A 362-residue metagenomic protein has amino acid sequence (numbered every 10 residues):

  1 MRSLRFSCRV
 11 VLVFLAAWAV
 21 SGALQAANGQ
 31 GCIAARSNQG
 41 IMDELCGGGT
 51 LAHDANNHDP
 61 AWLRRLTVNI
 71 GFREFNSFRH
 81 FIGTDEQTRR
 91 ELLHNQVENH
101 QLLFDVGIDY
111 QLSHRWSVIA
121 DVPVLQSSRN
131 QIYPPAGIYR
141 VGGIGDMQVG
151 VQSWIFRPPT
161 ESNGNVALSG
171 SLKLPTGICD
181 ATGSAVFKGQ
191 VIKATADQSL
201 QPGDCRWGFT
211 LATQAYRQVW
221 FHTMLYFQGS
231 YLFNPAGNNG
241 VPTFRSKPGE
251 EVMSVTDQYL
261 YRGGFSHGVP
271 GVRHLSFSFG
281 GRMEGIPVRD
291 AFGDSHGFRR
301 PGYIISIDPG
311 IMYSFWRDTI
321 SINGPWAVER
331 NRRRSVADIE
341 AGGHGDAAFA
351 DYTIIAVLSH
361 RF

Functional and structural regions predicted by a protein language model:
A27-I33, N56-R65, R79, R115 (+5 more regions): Short loop/turn motifs that connect adjacent beta-strands in outer-membrane beta-barrel proteins
Q39-C46, E74-L103, S199-L200: Surface-exposed strand-loop-strand hairpins of Gram-negative outer-membrane beta-barrel proteins
R64, E98-F104, V141-M147, G164 (+4 more regions): Residues that define the transmembrane beta-barrel architecture of outer-membrane proteins
L66-N76, A120-V124, L168-L174, L211 (+4 more regions): Transmembrane beta-barrel strands of outer-membrane/channel proteins
F72-E74, Y110, V122, S153-I155 (+5 more regions): Residue-level signature of outer-membrane beta-barrel architecture
R79-L92, L232, G237-F362: Outer membrane beta-barrel transmembrane domains
V106, V149-V151, L168, L211-T213 (+3 more regions): Membrane-embedded beta-strands of outer-membrane beta-barrel proteins, especially the hydrophobic/small aromatic
Q126-S254: Outer-membrane pore/translocation modules
